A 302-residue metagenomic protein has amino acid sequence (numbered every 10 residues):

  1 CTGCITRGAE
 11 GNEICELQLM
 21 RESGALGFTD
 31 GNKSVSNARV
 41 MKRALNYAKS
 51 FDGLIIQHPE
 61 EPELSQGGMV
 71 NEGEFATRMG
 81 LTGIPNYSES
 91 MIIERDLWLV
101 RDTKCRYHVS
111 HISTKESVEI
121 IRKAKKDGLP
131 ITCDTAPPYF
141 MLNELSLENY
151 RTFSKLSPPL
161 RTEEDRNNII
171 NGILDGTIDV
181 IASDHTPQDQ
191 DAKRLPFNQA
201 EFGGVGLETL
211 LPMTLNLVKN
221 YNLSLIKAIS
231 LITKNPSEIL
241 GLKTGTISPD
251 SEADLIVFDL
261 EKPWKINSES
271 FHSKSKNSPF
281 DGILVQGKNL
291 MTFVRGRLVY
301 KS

Functional and structural regions predicted by a protein language model:
C1, T77, A136, T152 (+6 more regions): Glycine-rich, flexible loop/turn motifs
C1-N12: Metal-cofactor-binding active-site regions of metalloenzymes
T2-C4, D30-N32, H58-E60, I112 (+7 more regions): Fold-independent oxyanion-binding glycine-rich loops and adjacent beta-strand/coil segments at enzyme active sites
E10, N86, L145-L147, T152 (+8 more regions): Short capping/connector residues at structural and topological boundaries
N12-I181: Histidine/acidic residue-rich metal-binding segments in metalloenzymes
A38, V118, M141, D189-D191 (+3 more regions): Glycine/Thr-rich phosphate-binding loops of Rossmann-like dinucleotide-binding domains
R78-R106, F153, G172-D175, D179-I181 (+1 more regions): His/Asp/Glu-enriched, well-ordered alpha-helical/loop segment that forms or immediately abuts the divalent-metal
P196-Q199, E252-S302: C-terminal cap of metal-dependent C-N hydrolases
